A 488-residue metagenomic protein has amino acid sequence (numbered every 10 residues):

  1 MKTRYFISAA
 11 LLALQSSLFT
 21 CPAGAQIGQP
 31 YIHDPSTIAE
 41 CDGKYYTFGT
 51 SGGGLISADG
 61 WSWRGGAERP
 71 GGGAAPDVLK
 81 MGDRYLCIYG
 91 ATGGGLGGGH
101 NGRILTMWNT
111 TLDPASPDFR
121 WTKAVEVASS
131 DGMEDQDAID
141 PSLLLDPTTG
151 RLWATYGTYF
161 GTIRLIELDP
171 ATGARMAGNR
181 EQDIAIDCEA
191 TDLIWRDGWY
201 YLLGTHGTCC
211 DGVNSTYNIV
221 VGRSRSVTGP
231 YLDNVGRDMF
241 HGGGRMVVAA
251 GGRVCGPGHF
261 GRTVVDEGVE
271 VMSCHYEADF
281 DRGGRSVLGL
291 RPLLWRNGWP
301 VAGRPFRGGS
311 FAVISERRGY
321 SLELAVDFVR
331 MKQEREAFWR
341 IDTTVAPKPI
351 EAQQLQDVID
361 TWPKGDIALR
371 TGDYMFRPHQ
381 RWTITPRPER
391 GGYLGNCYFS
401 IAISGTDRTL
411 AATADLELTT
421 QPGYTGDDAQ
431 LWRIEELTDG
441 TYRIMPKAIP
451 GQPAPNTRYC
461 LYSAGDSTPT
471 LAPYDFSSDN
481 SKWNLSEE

Functional and structural regions predicted by a protein language model:
M1-R4: Positively charged n-region of N-terminal signal peptides that target proteins for export
S8-S17: Bacterial N-terminal signal peptides
P22-F338, D342-D357, T361, G372-G391 (+4 more regions): Carbohydrate-active catalytic/glycan-binding domains of CAZyme proteins, especially the secreted or lumenal ectodomains
C274, S400-I403, M445-I449: Short beta-strand segments that buttress and anchor functional surface loops
E277, G465-P473: Low-complexity, intrinsically disordered Gly/Pro/Thr-rich segments
E316-V329, S404-E417, A454-S467: Extracellular/lumenal glycan-associated surfaces
F399, G405-Y424, D428-L431: Long, charged/polar, surface-exposed segments that mediate recognition or autoinhibition
